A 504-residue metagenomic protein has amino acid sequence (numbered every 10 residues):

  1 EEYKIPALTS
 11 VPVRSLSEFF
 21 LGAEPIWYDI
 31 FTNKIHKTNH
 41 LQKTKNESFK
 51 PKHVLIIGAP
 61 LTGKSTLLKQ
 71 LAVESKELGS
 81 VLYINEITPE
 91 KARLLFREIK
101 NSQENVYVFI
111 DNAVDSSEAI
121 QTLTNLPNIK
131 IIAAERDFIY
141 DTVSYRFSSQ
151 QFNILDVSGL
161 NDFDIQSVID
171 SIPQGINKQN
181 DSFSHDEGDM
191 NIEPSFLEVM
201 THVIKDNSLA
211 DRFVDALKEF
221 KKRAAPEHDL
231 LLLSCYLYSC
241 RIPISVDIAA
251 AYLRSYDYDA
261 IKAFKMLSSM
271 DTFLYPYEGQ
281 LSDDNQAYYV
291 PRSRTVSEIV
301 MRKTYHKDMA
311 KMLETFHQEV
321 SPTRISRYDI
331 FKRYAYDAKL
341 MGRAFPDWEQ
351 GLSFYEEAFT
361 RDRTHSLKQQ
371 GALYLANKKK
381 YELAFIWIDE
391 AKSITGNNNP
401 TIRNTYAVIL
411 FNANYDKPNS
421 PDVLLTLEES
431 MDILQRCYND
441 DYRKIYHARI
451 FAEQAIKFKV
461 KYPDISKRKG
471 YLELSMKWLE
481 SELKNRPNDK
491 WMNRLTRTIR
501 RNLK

Functional and structural regions predicted by a protein language model:
E2-L41, P60, V199-A263: Winged-helix-like regulatory helical subdomains adjacent to P-loop NTPase cores
F49-L68: Walker A/P-loop nucleotide-binding motif
S80-D137: Conserved P-loop NTPase "ATPase switch" module shared by AAA+ and STAND
F138-I139, R146-D186: Conserved small helical "lid"/interfacial subdomain of P-loop NTPases
R241-I394, P400-N404, V408: C-terminal leucine-rich, beta-strand-based interaction scaffolds used for sensing/assembly
A310-H317, D347-A358, E382-I394, N419-Y438 (+1 more regions): Alpha-helical repeat scaffolds
R333, Q369-Q370, T405-N412, Y446-K457 (+1 more regions): "A position-specific structural signal for the A-helix of alpha-solenoid helical repeats
L340-F345, N377-K379, F411-P421, A452-P463: Short coil/turn linking the two alpha-helices of tandem helical-hairpin repeats
